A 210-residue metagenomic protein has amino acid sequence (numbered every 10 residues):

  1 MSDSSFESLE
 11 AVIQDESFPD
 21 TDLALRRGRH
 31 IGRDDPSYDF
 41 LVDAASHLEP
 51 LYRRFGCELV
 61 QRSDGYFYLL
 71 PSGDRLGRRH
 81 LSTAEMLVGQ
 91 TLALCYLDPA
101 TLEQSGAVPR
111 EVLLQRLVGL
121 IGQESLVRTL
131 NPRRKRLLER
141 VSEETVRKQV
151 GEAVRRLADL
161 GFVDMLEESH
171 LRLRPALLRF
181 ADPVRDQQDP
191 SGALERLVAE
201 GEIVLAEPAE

Functional and structural regions predicted by a protein language model:
M1-T83: Eukaryotic partner-binding/assembly regions in large regulatory complexes
I13-L23, S105-V108, G122-S125: Short capping segments at the starts of secondary-structure elements
R29-I31, E103-L117, S125-S142: Short acidic, hydrophobic short linear motifs in intrinsically disordered regions
F40-L48, V141-D159: Short amphipathic alpha-helical interaction segments
R53-Q61, V154-E168: A short, conserved structural fragment
Y66-L70, H170-P175: Minor-groove-contacting beta-hairpin "wing" of winged helix-turn-helix DNA-binding domains
R79-A107: Positively charged, polyanion-binding regions of nucleic-acid-associated proteins
D159, L177-E210: Short, amphipathic alpha-helical interaction segments positioned at domain boundaries
